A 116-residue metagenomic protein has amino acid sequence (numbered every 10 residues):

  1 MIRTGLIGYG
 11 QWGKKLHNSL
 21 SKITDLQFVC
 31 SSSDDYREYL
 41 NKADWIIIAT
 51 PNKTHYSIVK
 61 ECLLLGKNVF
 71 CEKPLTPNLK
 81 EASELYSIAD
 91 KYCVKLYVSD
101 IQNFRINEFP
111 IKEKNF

Functional and structural regions predicted by a protein language model:
M1-R37: N-terminal Rossmann-like dinucleotide-binding module
G13, H55-Y56, N107-E108: Short, well-ordered alpha-helical microsegments
L26, A43-I46, F116: Local beta-strand N-terminus motif with an aromatic residue
L26-F28, V69, L96: Hydrophobic/aromatic residues located in beta-strands of well-ordered beta-sheets within soluble catalytic
D34-Y86: Beta-loop-alpha module in the N-terminal Rossmann-like domain of NAD(P)-dependent dehydrogenases, especially those
T76-F116: A contiguous active-site-proximal alpha/beta segment in oxidoreductase catalytic domains
